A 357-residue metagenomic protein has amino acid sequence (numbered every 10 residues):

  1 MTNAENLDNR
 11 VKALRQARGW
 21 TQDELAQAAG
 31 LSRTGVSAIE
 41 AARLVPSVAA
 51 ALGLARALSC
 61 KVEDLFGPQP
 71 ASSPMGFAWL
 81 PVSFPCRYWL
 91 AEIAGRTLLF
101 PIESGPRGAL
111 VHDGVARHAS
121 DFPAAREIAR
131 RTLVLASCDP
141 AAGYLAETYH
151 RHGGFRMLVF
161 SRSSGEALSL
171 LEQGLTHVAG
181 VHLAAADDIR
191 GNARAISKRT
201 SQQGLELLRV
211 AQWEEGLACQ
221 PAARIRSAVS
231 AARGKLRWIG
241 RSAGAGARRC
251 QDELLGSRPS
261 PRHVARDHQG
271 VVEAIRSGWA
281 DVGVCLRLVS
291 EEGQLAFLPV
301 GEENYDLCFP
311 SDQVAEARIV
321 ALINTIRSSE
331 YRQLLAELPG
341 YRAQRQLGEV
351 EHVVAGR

Functional and structural regions predicted by a protein language model:
T2-L7, A13-Q16, W20-E24, S32-E166 (+3 more regions): N-terminal hydrophobic or amphipathic helices and topogenic motifs
E127-C138, A228-R248: Short loop->beta-strand "edge-of-pocket" segments that line small-molecule binding or catalytic clefts across diverse
R156-S163, S257-G270: Short beta-strand-to-loop elements that line the ligand-binding cleft of bilobed periplasmic-binding protein-like
V178-E215, P221-A223: Acidic, polar ligand-binding/catalytic clefts
G180-K198, V272-G301: A ligand-binding cleft/hinge motif common to bilobed small-molecule-binding domains
R199-A211, R287, G293-V314: Short beta-strand->loop
Q203-G240, D306-S311: Hydrophobic/proline-rich hinge and linker segments of small-molecule sensing/allosteric domains, predominantly
L307-Q344: A late-sequence structural motif
